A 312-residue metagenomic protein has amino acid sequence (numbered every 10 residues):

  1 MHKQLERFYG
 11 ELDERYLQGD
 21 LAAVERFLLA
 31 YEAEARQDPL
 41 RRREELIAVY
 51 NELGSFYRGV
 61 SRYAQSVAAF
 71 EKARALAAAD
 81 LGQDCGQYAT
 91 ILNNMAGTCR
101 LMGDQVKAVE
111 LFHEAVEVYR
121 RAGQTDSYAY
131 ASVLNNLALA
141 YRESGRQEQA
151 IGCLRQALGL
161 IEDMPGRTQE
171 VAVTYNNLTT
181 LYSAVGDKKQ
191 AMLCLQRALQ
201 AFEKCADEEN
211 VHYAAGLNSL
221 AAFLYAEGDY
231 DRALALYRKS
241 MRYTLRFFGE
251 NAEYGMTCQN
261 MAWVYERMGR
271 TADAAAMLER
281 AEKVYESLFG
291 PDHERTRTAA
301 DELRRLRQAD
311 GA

Functional and structural regions predicted by a protein language model:
E6-A33, Q37, S55-Y63: Alpha-helical segment of the N-proximal tetratricopeptide repeat
Y9-L17, E44-G59, G86-L101, F112 (+5 more regions): Conserved alpha-helical positions within TPR/SEL1-like repeat arrays
Q37-R41, A79-Q83, R121-T125, D163-R167 (+3 more regions): Short coil/turn linkers that connect adjacent helices within long alpha-helical scaffolds, especially alpha-solenoid
Y119-L193, Q200-C205, E209-V211, A215: Solenoidal tandem-repeat scaffolds enriched in leucines and small polar residues
A272-G290, R304: TPR/TPR-like (Sel1-like) alpha-helical repeat modules
